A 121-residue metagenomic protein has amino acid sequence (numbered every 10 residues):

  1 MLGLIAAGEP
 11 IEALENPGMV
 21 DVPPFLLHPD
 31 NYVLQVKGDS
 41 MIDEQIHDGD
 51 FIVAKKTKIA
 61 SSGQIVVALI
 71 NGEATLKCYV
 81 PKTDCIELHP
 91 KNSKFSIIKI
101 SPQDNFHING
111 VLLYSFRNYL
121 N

Functional and structural regions predicted by a protein language model:
M1-H47, A74, P81, C85 (+2 more regions): Short, positionally conserved secondary-structure boundary motifs
M41-E44, K56-I59, Q103: Short, surface-exposed secondary-structure edge patches
G49-D50, Q64: Structural motif
V53-A54, V67: Hydrophobic beta-strand signal
A60-V67, T75-L76: Short, Lys/Arg- and Gly-enriched loop/turn segments at beta-strand edges
A68-L69, S96-Q103: Short aromatic-glycine motifs in intrinsically disordered, low-complexity regions
T75-K99: PDZ-domain C-terminal substructure recognizer with occasional recognition of PDZ-binding tails
